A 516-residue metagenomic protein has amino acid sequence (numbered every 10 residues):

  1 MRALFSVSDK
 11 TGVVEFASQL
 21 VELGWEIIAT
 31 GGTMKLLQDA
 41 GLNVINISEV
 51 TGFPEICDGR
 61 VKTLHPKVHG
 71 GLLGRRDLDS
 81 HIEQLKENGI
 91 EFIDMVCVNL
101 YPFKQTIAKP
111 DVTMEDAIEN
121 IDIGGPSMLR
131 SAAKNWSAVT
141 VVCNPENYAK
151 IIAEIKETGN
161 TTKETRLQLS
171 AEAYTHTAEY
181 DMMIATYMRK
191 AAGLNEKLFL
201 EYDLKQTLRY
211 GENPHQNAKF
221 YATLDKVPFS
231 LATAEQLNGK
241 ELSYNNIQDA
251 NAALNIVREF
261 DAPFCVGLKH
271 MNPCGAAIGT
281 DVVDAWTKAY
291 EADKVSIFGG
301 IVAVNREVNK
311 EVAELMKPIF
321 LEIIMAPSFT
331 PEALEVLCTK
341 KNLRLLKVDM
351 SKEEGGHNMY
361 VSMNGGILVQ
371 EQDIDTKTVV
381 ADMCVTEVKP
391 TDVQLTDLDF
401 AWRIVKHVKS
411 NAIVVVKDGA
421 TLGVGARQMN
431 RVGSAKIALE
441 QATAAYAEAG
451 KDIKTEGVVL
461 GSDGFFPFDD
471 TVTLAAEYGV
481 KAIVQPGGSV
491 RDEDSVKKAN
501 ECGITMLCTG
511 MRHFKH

Functional and structural regions predicted by a protein language model:
M1-F5, M95-V98, Y180-M183, M188-H516: ATP-dependent carboxylate/acyl-activation modules
M1-V50: N-terminal glycine-/serine-/threonine-rich phosphate-binding loop
V14-L23, K104-I121, S127, A253-D261 (+1 more regions): Short, hydrophobic/aliphatic alpha-helical segments
V21, Q38, D122, A133 (+3 more regions): Anion (oxyanion) recognition and catalysis
G32-P102: Glycine-rich nucleotide/cofactor/substrate-binding loop typically near the N-terminus or early in the first domain
R76-P126, R130-A132, T378, M383 (+1 more regions): Active-site/ligand-binding-proximal alpha/beta "capping" segment
M128, N135-I151: Mobile "lid/hinge" segments at catalytic clefts and subdomain interfaces of large enzymes
E146, K150-L198, I319: Non-catalytic interaction/clamp surfaces of large macromolecular machines
